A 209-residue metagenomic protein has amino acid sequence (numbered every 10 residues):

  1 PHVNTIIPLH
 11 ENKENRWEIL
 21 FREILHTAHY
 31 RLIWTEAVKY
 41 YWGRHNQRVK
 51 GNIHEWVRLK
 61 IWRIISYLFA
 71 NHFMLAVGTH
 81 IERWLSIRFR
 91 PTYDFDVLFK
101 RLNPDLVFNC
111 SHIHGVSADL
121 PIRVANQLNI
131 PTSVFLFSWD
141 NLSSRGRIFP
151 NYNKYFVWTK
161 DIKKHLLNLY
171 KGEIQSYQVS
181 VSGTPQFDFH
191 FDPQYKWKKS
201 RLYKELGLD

Functional and structural regions predicted by a protein language model:
P1, P8-E11, C110-I113, F137 (+1 more regions): Structural motif
P1-F95: Conserved N-terminal ligand/cofactor-binding loop architecture of enzyme catalytic domains
S86-R88, P150-D209: A nucleotide-sugar donor-handling region in carbohydrate enzymes
D96-G115: Short N-terminal targeting/anchoring amphipathic segment
D96-V97, R123, L142-K154: Membrane-proximal helix-turn-helix segments that form the acceptor-binding/catalytic region of lipid-linked
L106, C110-S111, D119-S138: Active-site proximal beta-strand in glycosyltransferases
G115-D119, N141-S144, K163-H165: Short, well-ordered alpha-helical microsegments
F137-S143, Q186-F187: Short acidic loop-to-helix transition motifs that present clustered carboxylates
